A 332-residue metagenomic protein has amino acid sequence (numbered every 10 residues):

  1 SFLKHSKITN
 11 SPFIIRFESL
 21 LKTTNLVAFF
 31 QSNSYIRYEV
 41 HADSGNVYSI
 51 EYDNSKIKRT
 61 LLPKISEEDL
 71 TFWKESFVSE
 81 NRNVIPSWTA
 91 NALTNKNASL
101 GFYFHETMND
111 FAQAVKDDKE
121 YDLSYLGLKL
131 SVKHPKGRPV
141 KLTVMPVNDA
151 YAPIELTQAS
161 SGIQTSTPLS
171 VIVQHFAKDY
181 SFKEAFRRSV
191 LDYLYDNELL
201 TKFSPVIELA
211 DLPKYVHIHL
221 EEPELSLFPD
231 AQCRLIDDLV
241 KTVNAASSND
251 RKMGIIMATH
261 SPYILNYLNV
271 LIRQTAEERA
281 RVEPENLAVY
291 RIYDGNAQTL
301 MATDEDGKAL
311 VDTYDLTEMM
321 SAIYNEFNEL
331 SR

Functional and structural regions predicted by a protein language model:
F2-H217, G295, T303-R332: Phosphate-coordinating catalytic segments in nucleotide- and nucleic-acid-processing enzymes
H217-H219, I256: Structural motif
E221-P223: Walker B catalytic acidic pair
D230-R332: C-terminal lobe/lid and adjacent interdomain/linker elements of RecA-like ASCE P-loop ATPase modules
